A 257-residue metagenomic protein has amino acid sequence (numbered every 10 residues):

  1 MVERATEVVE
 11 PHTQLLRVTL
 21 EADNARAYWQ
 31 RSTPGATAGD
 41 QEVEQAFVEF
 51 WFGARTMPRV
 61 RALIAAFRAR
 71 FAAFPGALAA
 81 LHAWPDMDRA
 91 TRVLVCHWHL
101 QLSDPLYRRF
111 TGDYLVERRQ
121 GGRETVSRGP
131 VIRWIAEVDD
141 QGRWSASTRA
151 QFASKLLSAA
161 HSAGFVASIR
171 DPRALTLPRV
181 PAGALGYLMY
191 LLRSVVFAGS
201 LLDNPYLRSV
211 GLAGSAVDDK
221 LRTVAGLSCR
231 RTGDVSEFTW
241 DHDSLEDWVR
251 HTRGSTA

Functional and structural regions predicted by a protein language model:
M1-L102, D113-Y114, V126, A257: Eukaryotic partner-binding/assembly regions in large regulatory complexes
Y28, S32, L94-E124, P181-S200: Positively charged, polyanion-binding regions of nucleic-acid-associated proteins
R55-A62, A146-S162, V210-T223: Short amphipathic alpha-helical interaction segments
A90, W98, A174-A213, S244-A257: Short, amphipathic alpha-helical interaction segments positioned at domain boundaries
G121, V138-S147, R170: Inter-helical turn/loop segments and adjacent helix faces that build the functional surface of alpha-helical bundle
T125-G142: DNA-recognition alpha helix
H161-D171, A225-R231: A short, conserved structural fragment
A225-G226, R231-A257: Long, low-complexity, charge-rich intrinsically disordered regions
